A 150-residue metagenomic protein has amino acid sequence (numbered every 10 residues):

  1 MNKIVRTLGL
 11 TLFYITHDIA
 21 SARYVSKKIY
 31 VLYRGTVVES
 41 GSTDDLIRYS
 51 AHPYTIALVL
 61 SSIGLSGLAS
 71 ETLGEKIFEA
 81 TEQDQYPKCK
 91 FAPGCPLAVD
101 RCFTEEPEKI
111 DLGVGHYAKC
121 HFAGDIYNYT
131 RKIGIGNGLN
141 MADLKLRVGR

Functional and structural regions predicted by a protein language model:
M1-E71: P-loop NTP-binding/switch modules centered on Walker-like glycine-rich loops
D18-R23, L32, L139-A142, R147-R150: Unusually extended, aromatic-enriched hydrophobic runs near protein termini
S42-G149: Charged, flexible cofactor/metal-binding loops and thiol motifs
